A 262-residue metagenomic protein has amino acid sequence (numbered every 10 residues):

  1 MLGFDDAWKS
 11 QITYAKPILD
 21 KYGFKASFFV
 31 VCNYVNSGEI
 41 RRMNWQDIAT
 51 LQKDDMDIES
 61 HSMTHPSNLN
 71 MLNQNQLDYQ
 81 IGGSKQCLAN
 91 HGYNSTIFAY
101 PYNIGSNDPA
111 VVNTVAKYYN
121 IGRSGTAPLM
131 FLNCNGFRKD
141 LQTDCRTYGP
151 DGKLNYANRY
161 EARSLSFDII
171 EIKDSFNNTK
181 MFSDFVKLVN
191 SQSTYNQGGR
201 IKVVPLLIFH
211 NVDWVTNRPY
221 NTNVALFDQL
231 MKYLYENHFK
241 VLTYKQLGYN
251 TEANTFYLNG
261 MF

Functional and structural regions predicted by a protein language model:
M1-T13, S164-S166, F209-N211, M261: Boundary/entry segment of secreted carbohydrate-active catalytic domains
G3-F4, E59, V241: Generic enzyme active-site microenvironment
D6-S10, I40-T50, T222-D228: Aromatic- and glycine-enriched glycan-recognition loops and surfaces that form the carbohydrate-binding subsites
Q11, A15, D47, Q80-L88 (+5 more regions): Alpha-helical packing segments of well-folded alpha/beta enzyme cores
D20-V111, V115-T143, N155-D168, K202-W214 (+1 more regions): Metal-dependent polysaccharide deacetylase catalytic core of the NodB/CE4 family, i.e., the active-site-bearing domain
N90, S164-Y244: Catalytic grooves of carbohydrate-active enzymes
C134-E161, F167-G198, N254-F262: Surface-exposed intrinsically disordered loops and tails
N237-F262: A recurrent domain-boundary module in secreted/ectodomain proteins
